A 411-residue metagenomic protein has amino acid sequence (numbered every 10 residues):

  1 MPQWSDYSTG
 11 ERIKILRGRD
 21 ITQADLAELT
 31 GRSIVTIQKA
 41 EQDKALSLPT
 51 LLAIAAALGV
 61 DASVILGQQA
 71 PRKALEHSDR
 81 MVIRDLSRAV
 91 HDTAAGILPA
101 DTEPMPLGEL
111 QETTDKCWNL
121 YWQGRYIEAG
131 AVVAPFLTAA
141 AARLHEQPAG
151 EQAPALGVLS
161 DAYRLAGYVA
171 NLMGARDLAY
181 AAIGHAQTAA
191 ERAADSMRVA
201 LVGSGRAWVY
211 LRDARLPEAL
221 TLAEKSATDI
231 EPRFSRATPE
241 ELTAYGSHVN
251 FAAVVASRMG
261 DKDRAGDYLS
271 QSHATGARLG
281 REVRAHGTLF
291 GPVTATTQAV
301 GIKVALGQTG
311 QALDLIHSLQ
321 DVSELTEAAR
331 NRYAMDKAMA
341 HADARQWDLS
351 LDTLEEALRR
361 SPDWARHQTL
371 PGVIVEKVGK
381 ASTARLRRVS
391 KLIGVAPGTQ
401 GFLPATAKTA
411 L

Functional and structural regions predicted by a protein language model:
M1-R19: A short, Lys/Arg-rich alpha-helix, primarily the initiator
Q3-S5, T102-T114, W118-L411: Conserved binding/catalytic microenvironments
G18-K39: Short alpha-helical DNA-recognition segment
I21, R32, D43-L46, V60: The short coil/loop that forms the "turn" connecting the two helices of the helix-turn-helix
G31, P49-V64: DNA major-groove recognition helix of helix-turn-helix/homeodomain DNA-binding modules
G59-A74, A295: Short C-terminal boundary/hinge segments that cap the last helix of small helical domains
Q68-D101: Short, charged recognition helix plus adjacent turn of helix-turn-helix-like nucleic-acid-binding domains
